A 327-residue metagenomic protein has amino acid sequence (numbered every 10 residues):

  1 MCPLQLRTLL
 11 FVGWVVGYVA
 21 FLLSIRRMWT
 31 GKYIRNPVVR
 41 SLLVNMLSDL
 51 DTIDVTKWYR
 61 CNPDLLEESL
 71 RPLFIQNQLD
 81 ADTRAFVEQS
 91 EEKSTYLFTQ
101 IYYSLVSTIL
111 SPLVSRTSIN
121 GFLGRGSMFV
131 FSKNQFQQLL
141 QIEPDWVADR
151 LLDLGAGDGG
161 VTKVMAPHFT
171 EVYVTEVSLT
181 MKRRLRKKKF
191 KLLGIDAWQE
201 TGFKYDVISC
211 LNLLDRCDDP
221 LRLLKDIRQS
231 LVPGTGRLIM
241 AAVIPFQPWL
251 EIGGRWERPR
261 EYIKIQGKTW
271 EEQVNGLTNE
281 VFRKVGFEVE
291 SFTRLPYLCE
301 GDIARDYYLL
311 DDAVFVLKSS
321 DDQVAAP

Functional and structural regions predicted by a protein language model:
C2-V147, G160, A242, L250-P327: N-terminal accessory regions of S-adenosyl-L-methionine
D149, T170, D206: Conserved acidic residues
L152, G157-Q199: Class I SAM-dependent methyltransferase SAM/SAH-binding core
S209: A conserved beta-strand element that flanks and buttresses the S-adenosyl-L-methionine
N212-R216: A short His-aromatic
R222-G236: A short glycine-rich, Lys/Arg-flanked "PGG" loop and its adjoining helix->strand segment in the class I
T235-I244: Conserved beta-strand signature within the Rossmann-like core of class I S-adenosyl-L-methionine
